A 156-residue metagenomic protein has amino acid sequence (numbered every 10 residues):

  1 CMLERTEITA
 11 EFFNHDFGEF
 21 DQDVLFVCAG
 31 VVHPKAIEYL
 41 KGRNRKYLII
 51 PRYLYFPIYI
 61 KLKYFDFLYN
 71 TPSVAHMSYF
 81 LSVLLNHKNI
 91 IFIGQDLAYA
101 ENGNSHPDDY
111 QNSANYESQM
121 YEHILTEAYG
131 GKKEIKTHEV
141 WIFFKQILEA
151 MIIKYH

Functional and structural regions predicted by a protein language model:
C1-H156: Metal-ion/cofactor- or nucleotide/acyl-coenzyme-handling active-site neighborhoods
